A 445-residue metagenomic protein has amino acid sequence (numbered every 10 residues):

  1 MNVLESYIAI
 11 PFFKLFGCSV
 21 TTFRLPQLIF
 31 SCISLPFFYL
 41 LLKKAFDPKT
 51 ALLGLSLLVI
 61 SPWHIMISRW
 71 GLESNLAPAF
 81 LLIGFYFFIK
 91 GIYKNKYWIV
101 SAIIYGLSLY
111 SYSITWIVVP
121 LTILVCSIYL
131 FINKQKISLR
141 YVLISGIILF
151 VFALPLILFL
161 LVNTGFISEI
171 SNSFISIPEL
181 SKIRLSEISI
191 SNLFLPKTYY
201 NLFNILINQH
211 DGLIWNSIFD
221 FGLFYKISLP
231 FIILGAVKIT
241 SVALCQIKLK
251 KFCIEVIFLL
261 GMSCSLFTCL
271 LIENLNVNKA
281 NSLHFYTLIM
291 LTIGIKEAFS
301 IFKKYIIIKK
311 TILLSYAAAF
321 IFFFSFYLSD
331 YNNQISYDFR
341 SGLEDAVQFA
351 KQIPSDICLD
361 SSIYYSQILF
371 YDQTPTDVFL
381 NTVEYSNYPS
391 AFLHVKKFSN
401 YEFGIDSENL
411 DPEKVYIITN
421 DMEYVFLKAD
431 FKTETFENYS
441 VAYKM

Functional and structural regions predicted by a protein language model:
I8, L15, V118-I239, I368: Transmembrane-lumen/periplasm boundary regions of multi-pass, lipid-linked membrane glycan transferases
L25-P48, I83, I233-K238: Transmembrane-helix motifs of polytopic, lipid-linked glycan transferases
Q27, W63, R69-S74: Short acidic/glycine- and proline-prone juxtamembrane loop motifs at membrane-interface regions of multi-pass membrane
K44-F46, L82-V100, S108: Membrane-interface transmembrane helices that cradle and orient dolichyl/undecaprenyl
S68, I117, L223-F231, F252-S300: Hydrophobic/aromatic-rich transmembrane helices and adjacent perimembrane loops
I103, L124, I147-F150, I289 (+1 more regions): Signature aromatic-anchored transmembrane alpha helix within multi-pass, membrane-resident enzymes that catalyze glycan
K309-Q352, S362-D372, T376, L380-S399: Membrane-proximal, lumen/periplasm-facing interface regions of secretory-pathway glyco- and lipid-modifying enzymes
T382-M445: Aromatic/acidic, Gly/Pro-rich catalytic loop(s) in extracytoplasmic/lumenal soluble domains of multi-pass membrane
